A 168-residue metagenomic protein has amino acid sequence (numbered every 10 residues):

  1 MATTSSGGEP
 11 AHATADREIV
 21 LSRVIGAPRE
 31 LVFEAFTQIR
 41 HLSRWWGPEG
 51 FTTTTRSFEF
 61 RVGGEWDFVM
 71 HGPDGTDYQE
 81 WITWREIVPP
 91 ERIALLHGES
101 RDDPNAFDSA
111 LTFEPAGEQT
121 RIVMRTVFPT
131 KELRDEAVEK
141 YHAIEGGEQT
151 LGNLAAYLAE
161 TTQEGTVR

Functional and structural regions predicted by a protein language model:
M1-T4, P129-R168: A conserved amphipathic terminal alpha-helix motif
M1-T52: Hydrophobic ligand-binding cavity/cleft-lining segments
D16-S22, R29, T53, E65 (+4 more regions): Intrinsic-disorder/low-complexity, polar/charged segments enriched in Ser/Thr/Lys/Arg/Asp/Glu/Gln
V20-L21, R40-D77, G165-R168: Short beta-edge strand/loop motif at the mouth of beta-sheet-based domains
R23, T55-F58, E80-E86, H97 (+1 more regions): Hydrophobic/aromatic beta-strand elements that line small-molecule binding cavities or substrate pockets in beta-rich
R29-E30, F60-R61, R85-E91, T112-R121: A short, structured loop/turn motif at beta-sheet edges
V32, L42, W66-F68, W84 (+4 more regions): Hydrophobic pocket/interface hotspot
L96-E148: Beta-strand/loop substructures that line and gate deep hydrophobic ligand-binding cavities in soluble
